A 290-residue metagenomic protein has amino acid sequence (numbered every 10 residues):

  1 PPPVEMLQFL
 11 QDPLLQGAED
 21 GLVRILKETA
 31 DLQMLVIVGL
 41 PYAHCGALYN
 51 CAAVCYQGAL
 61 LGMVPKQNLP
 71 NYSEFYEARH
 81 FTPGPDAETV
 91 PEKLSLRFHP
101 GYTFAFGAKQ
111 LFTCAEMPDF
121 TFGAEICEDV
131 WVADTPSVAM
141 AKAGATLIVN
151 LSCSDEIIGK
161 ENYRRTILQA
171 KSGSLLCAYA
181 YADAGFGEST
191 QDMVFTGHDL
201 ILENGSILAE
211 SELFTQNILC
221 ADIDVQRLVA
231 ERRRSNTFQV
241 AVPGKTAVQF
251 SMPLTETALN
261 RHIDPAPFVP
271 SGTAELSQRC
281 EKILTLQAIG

Functional and structural regions predicted by a protein language model:
P1-G290: Enzyme catalytic cores with a strong preference for nitrogen-chemistry domains
